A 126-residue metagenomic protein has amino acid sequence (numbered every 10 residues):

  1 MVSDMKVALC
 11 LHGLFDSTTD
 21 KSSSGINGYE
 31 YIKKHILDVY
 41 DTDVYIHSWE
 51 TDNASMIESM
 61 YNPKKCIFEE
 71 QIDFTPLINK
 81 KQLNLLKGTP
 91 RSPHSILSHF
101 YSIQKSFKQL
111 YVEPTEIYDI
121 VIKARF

Functional and structural regions predicted by a protein language model:
M1-F126: ER/Golgi luminal nucleotide-sugar-dependent glycosyltransferases, focusing on the catalytic module
